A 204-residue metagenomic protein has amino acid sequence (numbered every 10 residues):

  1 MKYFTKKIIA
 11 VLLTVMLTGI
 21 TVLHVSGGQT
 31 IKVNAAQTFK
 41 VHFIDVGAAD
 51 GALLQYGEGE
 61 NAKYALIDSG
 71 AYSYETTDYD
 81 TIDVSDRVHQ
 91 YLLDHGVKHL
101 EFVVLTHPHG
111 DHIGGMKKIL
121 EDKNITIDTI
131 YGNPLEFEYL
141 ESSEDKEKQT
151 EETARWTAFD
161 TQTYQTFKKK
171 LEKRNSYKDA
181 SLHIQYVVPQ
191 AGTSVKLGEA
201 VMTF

Functional and structural regions predicted by a protein language model:
M1-F4: N-terminal secretory signal peptides that target proteins for export/translocation
K6-T18: Sec-dependent N-terminal signal peptides
G19-T38: Sec-dependent signal peptide cleavage junction
V33-F39, V46, Y91-D94, I113-F204: Flexible, acidic/histidine-containing loops and adjacent segments that form or flank the divalent-metal
N34-H99: Conserved beta-strand hairpin/beta-sheet module of binuclear metal-dependent hydrolase folds, prominently
T77-S85, H109-I113, D160: Solvent-exposed, acidic/flexible segments
K98-E101, D128: Conserved acidic residues
L100-D111: Metallo-beta-lactamase
